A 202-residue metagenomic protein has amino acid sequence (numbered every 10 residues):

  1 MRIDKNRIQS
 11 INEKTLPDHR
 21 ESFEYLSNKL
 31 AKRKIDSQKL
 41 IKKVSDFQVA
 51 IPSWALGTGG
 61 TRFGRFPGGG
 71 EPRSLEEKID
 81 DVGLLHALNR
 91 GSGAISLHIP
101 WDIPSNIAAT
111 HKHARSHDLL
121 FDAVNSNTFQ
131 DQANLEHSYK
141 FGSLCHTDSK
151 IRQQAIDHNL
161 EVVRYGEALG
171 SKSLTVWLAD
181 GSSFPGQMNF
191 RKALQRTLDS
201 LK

Functional and structural regions predicted by a protein language model:
M1-T147: Alpha/beta catalytic barrel-like cores
R2-I3, D18, N28-K43, L120 (+1 more regions): Active-site acidic/histidine proton-transfer and metal-coordination neighborhood in alpha/beta enzyme cores
